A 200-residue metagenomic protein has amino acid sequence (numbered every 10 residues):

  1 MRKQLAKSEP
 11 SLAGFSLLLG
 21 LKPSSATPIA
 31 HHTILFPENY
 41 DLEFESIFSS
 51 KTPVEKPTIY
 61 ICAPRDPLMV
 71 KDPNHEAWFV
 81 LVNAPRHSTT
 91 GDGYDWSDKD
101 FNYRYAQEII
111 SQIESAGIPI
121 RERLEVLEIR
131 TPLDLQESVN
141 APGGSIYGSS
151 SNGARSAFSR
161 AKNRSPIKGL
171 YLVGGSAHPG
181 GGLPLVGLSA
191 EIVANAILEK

Functional and structural regions predicted by a protein language model:
M1, L5-P10, G14-S25, S97 (+2 more regions): C-terminal structured subdomain/cap of oxidoreductase catalytic cores
M1-D72: Mid-domain catalytic core of redox enzymes that form a hydrophobic substrate pocket/lid adjacent to a catalytic redox
G20-K22, N74-E108, Q112: Conserved FAD/dinucleotide-binding core of flavoprotein oxidoreductases
L21-P23, A63-R65, V82-A84, E122 (+2 more regions): Active-site proximal loops enriched in glycine and acidic residues that flank catalytic Cys/His/Asp and coordinate
S24-S25, T52-V54, S97-L133: Flavin-binding catalytic cores
S25-T27, L68-M69, R86-T89, H178-G181: Flexible loop/turn segments at secondary-structure boundaries
K56-Y60, S115, P119-P179: A glycine-rich dinucleotide-binding beta-alpha-beta segment and adjacent secondary-structure elements that constitute
L68-H75, A161-S165: Short glycine/proline-enriched loop/turn "hinge" motifs that connect secondary-structure elements and lie
